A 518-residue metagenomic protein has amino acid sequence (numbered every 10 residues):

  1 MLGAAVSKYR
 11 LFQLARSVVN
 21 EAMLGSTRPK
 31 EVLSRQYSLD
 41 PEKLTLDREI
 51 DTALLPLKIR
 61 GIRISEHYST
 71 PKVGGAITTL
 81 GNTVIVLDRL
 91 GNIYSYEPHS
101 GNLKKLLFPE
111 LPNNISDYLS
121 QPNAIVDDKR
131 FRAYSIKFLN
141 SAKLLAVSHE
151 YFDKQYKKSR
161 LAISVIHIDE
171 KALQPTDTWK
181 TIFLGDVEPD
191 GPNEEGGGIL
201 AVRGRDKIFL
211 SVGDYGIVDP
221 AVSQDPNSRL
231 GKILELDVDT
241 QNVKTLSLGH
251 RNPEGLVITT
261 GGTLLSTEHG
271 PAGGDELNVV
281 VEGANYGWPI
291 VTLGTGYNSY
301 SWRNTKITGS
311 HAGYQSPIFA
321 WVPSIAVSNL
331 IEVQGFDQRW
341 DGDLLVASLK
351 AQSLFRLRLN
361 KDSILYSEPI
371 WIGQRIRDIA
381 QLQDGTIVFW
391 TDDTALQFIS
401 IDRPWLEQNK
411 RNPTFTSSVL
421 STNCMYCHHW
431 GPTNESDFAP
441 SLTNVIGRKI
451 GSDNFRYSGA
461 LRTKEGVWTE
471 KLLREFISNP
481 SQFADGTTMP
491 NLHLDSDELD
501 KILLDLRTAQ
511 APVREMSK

Functional and structural regions predicted by a protein language model:
F12-L57, S95, P122-N123, F131-A133 (+2 more regions): Beta-propeller domain segments
L44-D47, D51, L80-L119, D169-P175: Beta-propeller domains
K58-Y94, R132-S135, S324-Q334: Beta-strand-rich domains and repeat architectures in extracellular enzymes and scaffolds, especially beta-propellers
R130-F131, K157-A201: Asp-box/WD-like beta-propeller blade repeats and closely related beta-sheet repeat scaffolds
S363-Q383: Conserved blade-ending motifs and adjacent loop-strand segments that build the rim/top face of beta-propeller domains
G385-I387, W405-L406, T469-S517: C-terminal capping alpha-helices of c-type cytochrome domains
N409-E435, L442-T443: Sequence/structural segment immediately N-terminal to covalent heme-attachment motifs in c-type and related
G431-E470, N491: Gly/Gly-Pro-rich "capping" loops immediately C-terminal to redox-active cysteine motifs in periplasmic/lumenal
